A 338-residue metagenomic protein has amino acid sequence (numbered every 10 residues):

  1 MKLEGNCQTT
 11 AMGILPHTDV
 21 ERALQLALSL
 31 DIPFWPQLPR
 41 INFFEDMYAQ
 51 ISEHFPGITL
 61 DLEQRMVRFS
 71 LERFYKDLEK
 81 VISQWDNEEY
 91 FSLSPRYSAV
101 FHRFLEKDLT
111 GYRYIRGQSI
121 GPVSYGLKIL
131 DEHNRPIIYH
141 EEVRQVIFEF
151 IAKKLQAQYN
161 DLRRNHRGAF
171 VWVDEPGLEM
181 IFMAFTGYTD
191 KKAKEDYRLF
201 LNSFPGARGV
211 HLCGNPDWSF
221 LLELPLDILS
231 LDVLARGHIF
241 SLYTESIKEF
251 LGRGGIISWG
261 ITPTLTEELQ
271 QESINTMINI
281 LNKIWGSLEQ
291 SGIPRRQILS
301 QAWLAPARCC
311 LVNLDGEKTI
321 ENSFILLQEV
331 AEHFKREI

Functional and structural regions predicted by a protein language model:
M1-Y139, G255, S287-G292, S300 (+1 more regions): Alpha/beta catalytic barrel-like cores
L24, Y97-R113, I151-R167, T244-F250 (+1 more regions): Short amphipathic alpha-helices and their capping/turn segments at secondary-structure boundaries
F43-E45, V123-Y125, E179-M180, P216-F220 (+3 more regions): Flexible loop/turn segments at secondary-structure boundaries
F55-L78, K191-N215, L229, I239-K248 (+3 more regions): Non-catalytic scaffold segments within catalytic domains of secreted glycoside hydrolases
S92-R96, R135-F150, F185-D196, E272-I280 (+1 more regions): Alpha-helix N-cap and loop-to-helix initiation/capping positions
Y114-G117, P136-E245, P263: Active-site loop segments of alpha/beta catalytic cores
I120, D174-P176, A305-R308: Glycine-rich beta-strand-to-loop/alpha-helix junction loops that act as flexible
D227-E337: Catalytic-face loop-and-helix region of soluble metabolic enzyme cores
